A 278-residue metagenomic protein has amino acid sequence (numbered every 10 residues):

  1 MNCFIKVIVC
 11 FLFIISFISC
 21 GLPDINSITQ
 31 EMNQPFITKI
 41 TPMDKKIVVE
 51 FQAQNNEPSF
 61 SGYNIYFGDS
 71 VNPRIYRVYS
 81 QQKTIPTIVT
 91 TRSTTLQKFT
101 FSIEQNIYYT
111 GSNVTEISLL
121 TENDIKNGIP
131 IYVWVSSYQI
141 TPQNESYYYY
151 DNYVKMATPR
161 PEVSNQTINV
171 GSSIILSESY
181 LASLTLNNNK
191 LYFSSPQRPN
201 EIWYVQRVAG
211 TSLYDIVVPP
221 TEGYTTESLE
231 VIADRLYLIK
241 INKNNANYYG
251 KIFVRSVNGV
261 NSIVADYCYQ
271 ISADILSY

Functional and structural regions predicted by a protein language model:
M1-I8: Bacterial N-terminal signal peptides that target proteins for export
S16-S19: C-terminal motif of bacterial Sec signal peptides marking the signal peptidase cleavage site
G21-S61, N127, P142-I168: Pro/Thr/Ser/Gly-rich low-complexity, intrinsically disordered linker/stalk tracts
K45, I85-K98, N152-Y278: Surface-exposed, beta-sheet-biased, low-hydrophobicity segments with strongly acidic/polar composition
Q54-I85: Solvent-exposed loop/turn segments flanking beta-strands in beta-repeat/beta-sandwich domains
D69-P73, Q139-Q143, N245, I271: Solvent-exposed strand-loop boundary residues in beta-sheet-rich modules
Y76-Y108: Solvent-exposed serine/threonine-rich low-complexity stretches and specific carbohydrate-binding patches
G111, I117-E145: Beta-strand-rich modules
